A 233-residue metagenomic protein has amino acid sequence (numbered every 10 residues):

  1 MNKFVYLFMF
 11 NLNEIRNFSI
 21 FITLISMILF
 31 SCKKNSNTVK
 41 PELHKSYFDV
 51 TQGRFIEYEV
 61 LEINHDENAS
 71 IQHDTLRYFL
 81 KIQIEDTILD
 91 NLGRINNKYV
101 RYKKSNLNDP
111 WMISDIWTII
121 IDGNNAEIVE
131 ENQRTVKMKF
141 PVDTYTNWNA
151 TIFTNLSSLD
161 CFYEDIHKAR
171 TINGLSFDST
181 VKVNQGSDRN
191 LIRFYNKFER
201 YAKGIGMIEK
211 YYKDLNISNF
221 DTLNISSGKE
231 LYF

Functional and structural regions predicted by a protein language model:
M1-F4, Y232: Generic detector of intrinsically disordered, low-complexity segments in short proteins and peptide precursors
K3-I20: Bacterial N-terminal signal peptides that target proteins for export
I20-F21, R193: Residue-level preference for beta-strand/loop junctions
I28-S31: C-terminal motif of bacterial Sec signal peptides marking the signal peptidase cleavage site
K33-F233: Conserved functional acidic sites
